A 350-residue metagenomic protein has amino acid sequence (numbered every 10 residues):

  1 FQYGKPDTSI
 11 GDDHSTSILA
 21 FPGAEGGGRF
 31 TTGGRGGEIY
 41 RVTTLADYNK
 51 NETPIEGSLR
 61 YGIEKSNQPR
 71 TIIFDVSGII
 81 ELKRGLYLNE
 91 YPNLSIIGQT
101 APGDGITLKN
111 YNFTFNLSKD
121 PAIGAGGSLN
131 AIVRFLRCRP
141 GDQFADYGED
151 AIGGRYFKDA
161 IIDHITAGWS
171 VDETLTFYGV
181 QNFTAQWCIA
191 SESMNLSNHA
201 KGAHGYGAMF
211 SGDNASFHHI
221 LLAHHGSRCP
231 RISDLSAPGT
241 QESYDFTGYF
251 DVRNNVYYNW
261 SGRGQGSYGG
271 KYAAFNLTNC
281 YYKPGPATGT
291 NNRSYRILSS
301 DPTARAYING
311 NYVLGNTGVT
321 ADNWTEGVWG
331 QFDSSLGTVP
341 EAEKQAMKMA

Functional and structural regions predicted by a protein language model:
Y3-G28, E38, G78, T278 (+1 more regions): Long, contiguous C-terminal flanking segments immediately downstream of a protein's structured core
L19-I72: Acidic Gly/Asp/Thr-rich repetitive segments characteristic of extracellular carbohydrate-active and adhesion proteins
T44-A46, V76-G78, T100, N112 (+4 more regions): A mature extracytoplasmic/lumenal domain signature
A46-Y48, R70, S77-I79, T100-G103 (+2 more regions): Acidic glycine-/aspartate-rich tracts in secreted/extracellular proteins
I55-N67, I80-I97, I106-R134, P140-F157 (+1 more regions): Extracellular beta-strand-rich solenoid/capping regions of secreted or surface-exposed proteins that bind or remodel
E81-R84, D142-Y147, V171, G239-T240 (+2 more regions): Extracytoplasmic/secreted cell-surface and envelope-processing proteins
N93, I97-G98, G126-P140, Y156-W169 (+5 more regions): Right-handed parallel beta-helix
N112-T114, A122, A151, T174 (+5 more regions): Structural detector of coil-to-beta-strand junctions
